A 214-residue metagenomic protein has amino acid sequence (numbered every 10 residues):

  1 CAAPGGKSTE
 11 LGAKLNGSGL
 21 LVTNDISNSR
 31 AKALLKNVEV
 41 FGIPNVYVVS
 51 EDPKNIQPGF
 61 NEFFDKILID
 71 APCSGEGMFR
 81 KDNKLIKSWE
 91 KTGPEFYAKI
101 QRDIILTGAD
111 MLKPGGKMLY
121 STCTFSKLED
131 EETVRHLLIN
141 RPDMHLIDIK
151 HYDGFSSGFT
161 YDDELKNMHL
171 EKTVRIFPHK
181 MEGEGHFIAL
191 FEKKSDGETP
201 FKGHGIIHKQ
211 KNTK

Functional and structural regions predicted by a protein language model:
A2-K214: S-adenosylmethionine
